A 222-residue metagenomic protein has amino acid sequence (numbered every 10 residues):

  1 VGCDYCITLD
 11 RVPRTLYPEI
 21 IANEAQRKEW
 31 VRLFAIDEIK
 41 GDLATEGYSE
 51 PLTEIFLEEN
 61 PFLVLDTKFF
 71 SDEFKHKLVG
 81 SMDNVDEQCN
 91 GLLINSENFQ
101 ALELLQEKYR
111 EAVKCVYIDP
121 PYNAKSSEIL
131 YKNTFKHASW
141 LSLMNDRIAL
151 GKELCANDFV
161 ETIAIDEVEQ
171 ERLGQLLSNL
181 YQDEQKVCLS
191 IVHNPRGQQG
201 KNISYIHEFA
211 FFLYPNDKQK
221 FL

Functional and structural regions predicted by a protein language model:
V1-K114, K125-K136: DnaQ-like (DEDDh/DEDDy) 3′-5′ exonuclease domain used for proofreading and 3′-end trimming on nucleic acids
N90-L92, A112-Y117, D158-T162, Q170 (+3 more regions): Beta-sheet entry/capping signal
F99-A101, Q170, H193-G197: Short acidic loop-to-helix transition motifs that present clustered carboxylates
L104-L105, E128, E171-L177, Q199-N202: A short acidic (Asp/Glu
E107-R110, Q175-D183, S204-Y205: Short, surface-exposed basic-aromatic patches at helix termini and helix-loop junctions that form
I118-N123: Glycine-rich, acidic and aromatic/proline-enriched surface loops and short helix-turn segments that act as binding
H137-S190: Conserved Class I SAM-dependent methyltransferase catalytic core
G197-L222: Flexible, glycine-/basic-rich loop-and-beta segments that form/coincide with the SAM-dependent methyltransferase
